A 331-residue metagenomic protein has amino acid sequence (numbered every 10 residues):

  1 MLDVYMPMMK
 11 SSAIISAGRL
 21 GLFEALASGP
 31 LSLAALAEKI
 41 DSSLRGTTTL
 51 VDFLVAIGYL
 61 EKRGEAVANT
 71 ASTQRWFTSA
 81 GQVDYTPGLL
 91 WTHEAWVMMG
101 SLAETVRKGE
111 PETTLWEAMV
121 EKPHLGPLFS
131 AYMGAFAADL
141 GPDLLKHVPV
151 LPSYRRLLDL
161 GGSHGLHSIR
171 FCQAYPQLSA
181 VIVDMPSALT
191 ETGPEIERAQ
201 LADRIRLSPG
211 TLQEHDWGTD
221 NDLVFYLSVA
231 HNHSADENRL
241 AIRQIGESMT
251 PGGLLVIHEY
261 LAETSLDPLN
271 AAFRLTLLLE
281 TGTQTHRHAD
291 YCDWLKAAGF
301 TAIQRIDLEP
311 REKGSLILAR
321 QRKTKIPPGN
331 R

Functional and structural regions predicted by a protein language model:
M1-A56, E61-K62, L151, R156-R331: Alpha-helical subdomain
D3-R19, E24-P30, E38-K39, R45-R155: Conserved Class I S-adenosyl-L-methionine-dependent methyltransferase catalytic core
